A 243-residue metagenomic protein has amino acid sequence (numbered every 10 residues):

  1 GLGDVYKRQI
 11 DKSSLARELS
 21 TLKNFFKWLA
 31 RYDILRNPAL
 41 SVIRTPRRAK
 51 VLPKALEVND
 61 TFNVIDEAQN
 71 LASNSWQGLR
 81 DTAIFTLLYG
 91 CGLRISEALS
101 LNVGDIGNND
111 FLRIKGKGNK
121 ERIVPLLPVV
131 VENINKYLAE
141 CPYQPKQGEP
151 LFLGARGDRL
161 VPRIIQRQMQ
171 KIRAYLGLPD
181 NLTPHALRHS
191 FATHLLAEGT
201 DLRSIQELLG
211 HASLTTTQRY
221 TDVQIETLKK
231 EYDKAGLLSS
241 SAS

Functional and structural regions predicted by a protein language model:
G1: Glycine-rich phosphate-binding loop
D4-S243: Conserved catalytic core of the tyrosine transesterase superfamily
